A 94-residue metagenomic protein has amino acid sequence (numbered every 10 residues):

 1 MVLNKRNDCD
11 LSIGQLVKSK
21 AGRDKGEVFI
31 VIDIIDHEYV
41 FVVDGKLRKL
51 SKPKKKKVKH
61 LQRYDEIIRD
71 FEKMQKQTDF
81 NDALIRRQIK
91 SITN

Functional and structural regions predicted by a protein language model:
M1-I13, K20-A21, I30-N94: Ferredoxin-like alpha/beta domains used as RNA- or RNAP-binding modules
K25-E27: Short N-terminal binding/cap micro-motifs at the start of the first secondary-structure element
